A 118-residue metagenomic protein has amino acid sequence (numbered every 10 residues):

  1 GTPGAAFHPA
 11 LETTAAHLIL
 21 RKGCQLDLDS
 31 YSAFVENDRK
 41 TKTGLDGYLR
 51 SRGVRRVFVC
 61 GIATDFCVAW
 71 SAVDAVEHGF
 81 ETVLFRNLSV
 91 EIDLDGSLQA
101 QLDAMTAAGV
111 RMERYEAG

Functional and structural regions predicted by a protein language model:
G1-R56: Active-site alpha/beta core segments
G4-L18, D93-G118: Structural recognition of alpha->loop->beta junctions
K22-G23, G61-A63: Short, well-ordered beta-to-alpha junction loops that form the rim of enzyme active sites and present histidine/acidic
F58-G61, E81-D93: A short glycine-rich beta-strand->turn/loop micro-motif centered on a GG-aromatic cluster
F66-G79: Histidine-anchored nucleotide/phosphate-binding helix
